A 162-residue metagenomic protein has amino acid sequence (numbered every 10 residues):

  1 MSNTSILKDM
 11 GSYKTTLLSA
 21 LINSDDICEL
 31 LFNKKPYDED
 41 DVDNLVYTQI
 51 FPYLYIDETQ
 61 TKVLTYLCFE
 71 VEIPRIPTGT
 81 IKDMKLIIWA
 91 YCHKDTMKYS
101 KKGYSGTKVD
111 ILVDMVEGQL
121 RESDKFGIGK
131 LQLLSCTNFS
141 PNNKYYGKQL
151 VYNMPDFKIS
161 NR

Functional and structural regions predicted by a protein language model:
M1-T78: Small/polar-rich, solvent-exposed N-terminal microdomains that initiate assembly or binding
N3-I6, K98-T107: Short, flexible/disordered intra-domain loops and linkers
C28-L30, Q60, G106-R162: Acidic-leaning, charged glycine-interspersed low-complexity segments
K62-Y66, I81-K85, N143-Q149: A general secondary-structure signal for short beta-strands and their flanking turns/coil in non-transmembrane regions
E72-P74, W89-H93, N153-F157: Solvent-exposed residues in well-ordered beta-strands and their adjoining turns, especially edge/terminal strands
P77, K94-K98, K158-R162: Residue-level signal for secondary-structure boundary sites
D83-S100: Short acidic, glycine/tyrosine-flanked loop/strand segments centered on an H-E-D-like triad
